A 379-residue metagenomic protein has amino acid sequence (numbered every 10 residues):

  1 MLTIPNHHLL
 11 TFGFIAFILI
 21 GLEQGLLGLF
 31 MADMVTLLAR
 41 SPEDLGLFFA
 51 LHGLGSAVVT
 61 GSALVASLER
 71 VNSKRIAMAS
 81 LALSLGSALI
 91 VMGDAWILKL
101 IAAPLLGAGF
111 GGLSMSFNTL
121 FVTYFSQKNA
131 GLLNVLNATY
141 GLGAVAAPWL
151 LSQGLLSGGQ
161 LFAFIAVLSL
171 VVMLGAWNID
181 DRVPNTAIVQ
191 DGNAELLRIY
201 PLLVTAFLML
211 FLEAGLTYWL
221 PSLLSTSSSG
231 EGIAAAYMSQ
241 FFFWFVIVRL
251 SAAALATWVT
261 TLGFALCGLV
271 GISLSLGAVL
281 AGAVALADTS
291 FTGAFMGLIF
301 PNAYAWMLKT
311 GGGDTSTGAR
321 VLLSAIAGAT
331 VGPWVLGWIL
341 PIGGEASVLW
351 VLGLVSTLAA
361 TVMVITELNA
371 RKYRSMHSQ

Functional and structural regions predicted by a protein language model:
L27-G28, L197-I247: Extracytoplasmic gate region of multi-pass secondary transporters
V58-D94: Conserved MFS/SLC helix-loop-helix module at the cytosolic interface between two early adjacent transmembrane helices
V59-N72, V248-T260, L340: Helix-to-loop junctions at the C-terminal end of transmembrane segments in multipass secondary transporters
G86, I97-L105, L286-T292: Paired small-residue
A103-A138: Cytoplasmic helix-loop-helix junction between adjacent transmembrane helices in 12-TM secondary transporters
G112-F125, G297-G312: Intracellular juxtamembrane helix-capping segments at the cytosolic ends of symmetry-related transmembrane helices
Q127-K128, N134-D180: Helix-loop-helix hairpin linking two adjacent transmembrane segments in secondary transporters
V259-A303: C-terminal transmembrane helical hairpin of 12-TM major facilitator-type secondary transporters
